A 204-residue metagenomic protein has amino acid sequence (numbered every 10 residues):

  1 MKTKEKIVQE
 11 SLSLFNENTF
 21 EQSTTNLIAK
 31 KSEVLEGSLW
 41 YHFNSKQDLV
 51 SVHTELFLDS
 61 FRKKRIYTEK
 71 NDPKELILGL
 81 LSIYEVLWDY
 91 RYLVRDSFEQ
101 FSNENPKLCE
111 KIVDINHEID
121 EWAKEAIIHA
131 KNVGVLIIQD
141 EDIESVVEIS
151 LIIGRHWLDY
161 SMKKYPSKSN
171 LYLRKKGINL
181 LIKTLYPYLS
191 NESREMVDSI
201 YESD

Functional and structural regions predicted by a protein language model:
T3-E10, V146: N-terminal positioning helix adjacent to the helix-turn-helix/winged-helix DNA-binding module
K6, L14-V52: Helix-turn-helix
E55-F61: Short, basic, alpha-helical segments at the C-terminal edge of helix-turn-helix-like DNA-binding modules
R65-L93, E110: Hydrophobic alpha-helical connector segments
R65-T68, V94-F101, A130, G134 (+1 more regions): Secondary-structure edge/capping motif, primarily at the C-terminal ends of alpha-helices and the immediately following
W88-C109, K124-I128: Amphipathic alpha-helical segments used for helix-helix packing
P106-V133, E144-D159, K176-P187: Amphipathic alpha-helical packing segments from all-alpha helical-bundle domains
D159, K163-D204: C-terminal peripheral helix-coil segments that are non-catalytic and often amphipathic
